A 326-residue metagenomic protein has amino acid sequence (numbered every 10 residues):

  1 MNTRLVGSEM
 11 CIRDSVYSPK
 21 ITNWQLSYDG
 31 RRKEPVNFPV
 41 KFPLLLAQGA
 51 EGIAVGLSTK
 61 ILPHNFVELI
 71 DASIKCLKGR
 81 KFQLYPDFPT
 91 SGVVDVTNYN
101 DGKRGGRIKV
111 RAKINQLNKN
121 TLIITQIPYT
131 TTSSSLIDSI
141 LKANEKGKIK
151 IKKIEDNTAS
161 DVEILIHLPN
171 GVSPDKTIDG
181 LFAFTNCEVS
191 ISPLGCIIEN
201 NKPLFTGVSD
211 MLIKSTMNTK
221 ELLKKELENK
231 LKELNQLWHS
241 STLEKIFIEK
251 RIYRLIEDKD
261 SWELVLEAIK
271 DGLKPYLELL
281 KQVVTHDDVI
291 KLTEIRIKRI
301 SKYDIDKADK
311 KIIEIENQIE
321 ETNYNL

Functional and structural regions predicted by a protein language model:
M1-I12: Single conserved hydrophobic/aromatic residue that forms the stacking wall/gate of nucleotide- or nucleobase-binding
S15, P19-K20, W24, F38 (+2 more regions): C-terminal interaction appendages of subunits in large macromolecular complexes
Q25-R31: Histidine-acidic residue clusters that define the catalytic metal-binding segment of zinc metallopeptidase domains
R31-F38: Active-site-adjacent "gating/activation" loops or surface patches in catalytic cores
